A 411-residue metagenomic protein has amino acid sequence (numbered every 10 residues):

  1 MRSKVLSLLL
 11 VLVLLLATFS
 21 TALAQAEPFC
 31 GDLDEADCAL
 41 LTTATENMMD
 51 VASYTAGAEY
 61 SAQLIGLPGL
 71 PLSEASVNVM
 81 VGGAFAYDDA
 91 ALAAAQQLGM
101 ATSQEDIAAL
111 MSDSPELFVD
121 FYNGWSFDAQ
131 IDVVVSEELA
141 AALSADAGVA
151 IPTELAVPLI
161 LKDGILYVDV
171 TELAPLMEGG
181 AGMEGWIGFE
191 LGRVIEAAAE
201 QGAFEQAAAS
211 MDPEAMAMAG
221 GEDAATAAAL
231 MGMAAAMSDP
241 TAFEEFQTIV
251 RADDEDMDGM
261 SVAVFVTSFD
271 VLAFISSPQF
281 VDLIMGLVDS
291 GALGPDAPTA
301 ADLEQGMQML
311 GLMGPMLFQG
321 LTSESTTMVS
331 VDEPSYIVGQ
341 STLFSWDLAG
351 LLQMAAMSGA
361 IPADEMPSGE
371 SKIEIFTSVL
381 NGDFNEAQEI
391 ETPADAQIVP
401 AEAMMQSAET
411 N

Functional and structural regions predicted by a protein language model:
M1-L9: Bacterial N-terminal signal peptides that target proteins for export
L9-T18: Bacterial N-terminal signal peptides
F19-L23: Sec/Tat signal peptide C-region and signal peptidase I cleavage site
Q25-N411: Subset-of-secretome marker
